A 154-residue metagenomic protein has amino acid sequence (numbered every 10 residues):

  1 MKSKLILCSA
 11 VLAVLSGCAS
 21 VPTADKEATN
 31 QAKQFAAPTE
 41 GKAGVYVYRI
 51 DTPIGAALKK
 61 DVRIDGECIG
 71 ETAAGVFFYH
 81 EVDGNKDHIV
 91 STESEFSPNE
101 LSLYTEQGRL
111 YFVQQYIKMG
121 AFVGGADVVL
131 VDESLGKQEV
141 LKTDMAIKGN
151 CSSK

Functional and structural regions predicted by a protein language model:
M1-C18: Sec-dependent bacterial lipoprotein signal peptides
C18-K154: Short loop/turn and low-complexity linker motifs enriched in small/turn-promoting residues
